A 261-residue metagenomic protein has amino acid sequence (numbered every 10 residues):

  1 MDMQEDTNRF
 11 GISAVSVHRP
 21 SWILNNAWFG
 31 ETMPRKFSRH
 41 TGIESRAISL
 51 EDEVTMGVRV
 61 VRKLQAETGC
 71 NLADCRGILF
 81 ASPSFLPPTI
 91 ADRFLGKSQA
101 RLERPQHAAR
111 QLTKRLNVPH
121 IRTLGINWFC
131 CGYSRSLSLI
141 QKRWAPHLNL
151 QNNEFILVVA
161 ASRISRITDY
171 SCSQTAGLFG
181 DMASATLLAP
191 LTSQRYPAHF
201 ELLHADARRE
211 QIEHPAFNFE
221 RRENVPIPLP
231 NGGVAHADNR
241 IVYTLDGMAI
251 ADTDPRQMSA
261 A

Functional and structural regions predicted by a protein language model:
M1-I43, A216: N-terminal amphipathic/basic leader segments beginning at the initiator methionine
D6, V58, R62-Q65, A73 (+1 more regions): Hydrophobic pocket-lining "lid/loop/helix" segments that shape and contact the acyl-thioester
R9-G11, G77, E154-V158: Short glycine-aspartate micro-motif
I23-L24, I90-D92, L137-S138, I167-S173: Short acidic, glycine/serine/threonine-rich loops at helix termini
K36-T55, S82-E154: Conserved catalytic cysteine-centered active-site region of acyl-thioester-dependent Claisen-condensing enzymes
A73-S82: Short glycine-rich phosphate-binding loop at a beta-alpha junction
A81, N127, I156-S162, L188: Short beta-strand segments
A145-A183: Flexible, glycine-rich active-site loops centered on histidine and acidic residues that chelate a metal or position
